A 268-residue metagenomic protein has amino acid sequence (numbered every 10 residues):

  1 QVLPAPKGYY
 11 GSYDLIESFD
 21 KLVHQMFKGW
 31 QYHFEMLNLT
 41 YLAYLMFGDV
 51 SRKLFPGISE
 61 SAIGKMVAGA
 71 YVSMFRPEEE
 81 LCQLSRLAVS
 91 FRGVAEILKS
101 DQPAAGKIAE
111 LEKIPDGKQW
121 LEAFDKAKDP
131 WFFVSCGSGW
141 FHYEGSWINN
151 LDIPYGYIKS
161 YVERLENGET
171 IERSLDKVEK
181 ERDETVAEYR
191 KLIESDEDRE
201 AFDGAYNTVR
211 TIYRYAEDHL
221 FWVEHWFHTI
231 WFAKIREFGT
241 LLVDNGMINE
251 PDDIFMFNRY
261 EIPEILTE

Functional and structural regions predicted by a protein language model:
Q1-E268: Contiguous hydrophobic, helix-prone segments at protein termini that mediate membrane targeting/anchoring
